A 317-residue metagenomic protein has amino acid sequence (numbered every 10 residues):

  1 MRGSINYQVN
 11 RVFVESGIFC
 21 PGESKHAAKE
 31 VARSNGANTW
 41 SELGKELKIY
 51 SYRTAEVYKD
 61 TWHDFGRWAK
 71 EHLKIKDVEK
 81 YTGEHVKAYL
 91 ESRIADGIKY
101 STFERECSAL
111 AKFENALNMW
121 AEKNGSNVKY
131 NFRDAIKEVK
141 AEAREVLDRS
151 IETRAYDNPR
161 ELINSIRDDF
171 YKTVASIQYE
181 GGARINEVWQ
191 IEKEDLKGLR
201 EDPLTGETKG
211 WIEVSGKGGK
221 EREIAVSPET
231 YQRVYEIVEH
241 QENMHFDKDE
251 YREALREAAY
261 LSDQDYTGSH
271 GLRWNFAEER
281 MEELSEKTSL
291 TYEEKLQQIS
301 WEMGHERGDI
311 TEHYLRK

Functional and structural regions predicted by a protein language model:
A37-A143: N-terminal core-binding DNA-recognition domain of tyrosine recombinases/integrases
V139-R160, G218-E229: DNA breakage-rejoining catalytic core of tyrosine-based enzymes
A155-I185: Basic, Lys/Arg- and aromatic-enriched nucleic-acid-binding interface segment
V174-A175, N186-I191, I299: Alpha-helix N-cap/helix-start motif at helix boundaries, enriched for small hydrophobics
V188, S269-K287, I299-S300, T311: Short, basic/aromatic-rich helical patch in the C-terminal catalytic core of site-specific tyrosine
Q190-R233: Conserved tyrosine-mediated DNA breakage-rejoining catalytic core shared by Y-recombinases
G198, E286-Y314: Short, polar N-cap/turn motifs at the start of nucleic acid-interacting alpha helices
A225-E283: Active-site/catalytic core of tyrosine-dependent DNA strand-transfer enzymes
